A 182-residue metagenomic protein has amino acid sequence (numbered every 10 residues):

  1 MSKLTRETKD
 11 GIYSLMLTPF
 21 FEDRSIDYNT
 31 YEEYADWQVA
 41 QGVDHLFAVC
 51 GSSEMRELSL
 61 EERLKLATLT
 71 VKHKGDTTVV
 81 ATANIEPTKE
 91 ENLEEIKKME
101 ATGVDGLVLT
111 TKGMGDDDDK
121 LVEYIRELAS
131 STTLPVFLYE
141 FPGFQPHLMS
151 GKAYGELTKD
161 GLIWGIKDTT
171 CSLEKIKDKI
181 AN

Functional and structural regions predicted by a protein language model:
S2-L148, Y154: Active-site beta->alpha loop and helix N-cap motifs at the rims of alpha/beta catalytic domains
S130-S131, F141-N182: Catalytic alpha/beta core domains of metabolic enzymes, predominantly
